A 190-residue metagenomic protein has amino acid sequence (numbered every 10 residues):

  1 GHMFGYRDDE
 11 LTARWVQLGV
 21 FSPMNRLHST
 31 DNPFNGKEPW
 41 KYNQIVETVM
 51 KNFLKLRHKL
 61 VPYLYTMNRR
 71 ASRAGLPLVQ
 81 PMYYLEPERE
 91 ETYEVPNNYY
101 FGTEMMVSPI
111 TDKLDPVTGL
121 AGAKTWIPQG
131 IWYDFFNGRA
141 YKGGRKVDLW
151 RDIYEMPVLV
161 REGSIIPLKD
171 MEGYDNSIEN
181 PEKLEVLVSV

Functional and structural regions predicted by a protein language model:
G1-E162, K169: Catalytic-domain carbohydrate-binding cleft regions of carbohydrate-active enzymes
E155-V190: Accessory, solvent-exposed terminal regions and/or long lumenal/extracellular loops of proteins
